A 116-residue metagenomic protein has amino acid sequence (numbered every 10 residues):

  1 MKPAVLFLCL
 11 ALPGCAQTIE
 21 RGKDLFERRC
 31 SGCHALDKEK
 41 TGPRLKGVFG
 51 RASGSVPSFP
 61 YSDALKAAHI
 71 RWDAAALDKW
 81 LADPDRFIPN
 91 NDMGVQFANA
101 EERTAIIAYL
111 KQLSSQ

Functional and structural regions predicted by a protein language model:
A4-L12: Sec-dependent N-terminal signal peptides
T18-K40, L45: Sequence/structural segment immediately N-terminal to covalent heme-attachment motifs in c-type and related
I19, K23, K38, I70 (+2 more regions): Solvent-exposed, acidic/flexible segments
I19, K40-D63: Short glycine/threonine-rich turn/loop motifs
S58-D78: Short Fe-S-cluster ligation motifs
D73-Q116: C-terminal capping alpha-helices of c-type cytochrome domains
